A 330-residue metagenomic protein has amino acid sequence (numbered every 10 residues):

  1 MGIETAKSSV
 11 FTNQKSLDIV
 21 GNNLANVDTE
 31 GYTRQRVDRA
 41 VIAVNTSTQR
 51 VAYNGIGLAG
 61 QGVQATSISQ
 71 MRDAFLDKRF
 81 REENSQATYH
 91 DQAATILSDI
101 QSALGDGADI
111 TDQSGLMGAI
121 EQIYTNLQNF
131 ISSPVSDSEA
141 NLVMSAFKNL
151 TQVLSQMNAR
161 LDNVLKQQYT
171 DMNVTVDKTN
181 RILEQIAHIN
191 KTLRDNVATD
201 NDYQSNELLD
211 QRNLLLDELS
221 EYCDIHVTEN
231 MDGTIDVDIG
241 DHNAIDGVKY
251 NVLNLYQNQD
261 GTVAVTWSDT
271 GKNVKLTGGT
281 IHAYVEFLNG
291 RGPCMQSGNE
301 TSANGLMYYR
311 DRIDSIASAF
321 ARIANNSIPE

Functional and structural regions predicted by a protein language model:
M1-E330: Structural signature of extracellular appendage/secretion-system components
